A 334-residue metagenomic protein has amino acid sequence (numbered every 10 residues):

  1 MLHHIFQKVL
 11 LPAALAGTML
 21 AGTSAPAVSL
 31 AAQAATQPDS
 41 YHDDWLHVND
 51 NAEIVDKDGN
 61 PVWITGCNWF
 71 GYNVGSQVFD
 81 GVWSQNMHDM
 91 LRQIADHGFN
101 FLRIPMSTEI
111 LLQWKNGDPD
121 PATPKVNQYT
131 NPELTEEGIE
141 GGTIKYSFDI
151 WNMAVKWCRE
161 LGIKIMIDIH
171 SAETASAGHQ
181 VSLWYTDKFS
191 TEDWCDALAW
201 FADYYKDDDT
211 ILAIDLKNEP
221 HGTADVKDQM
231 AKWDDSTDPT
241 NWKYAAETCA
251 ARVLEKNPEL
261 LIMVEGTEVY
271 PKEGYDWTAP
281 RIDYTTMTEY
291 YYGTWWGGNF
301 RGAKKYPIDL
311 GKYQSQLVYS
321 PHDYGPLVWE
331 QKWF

Functional and structural regions predicted by a protein language model:
M1-A13: Bacterial N-terminal signal peptides that target proteins for export
P12-G22: Bacterial N-terminal signal peptides
L20-A35: Sec-dependent signal peptide cleavage junction
A32-R103, W114-L134, G141: N-terminal carbohydrate-binding accessory modules
V62-W69, N100-M106, I110, K164-S171 (+3 more regions): Structural recognition of the beta-strand scaffold that forms the well-ordered cores of secreted hydrolase catalytic
N73-D80, N127-F148, Q180-T191, E219-P220 (+1 more regions): The substrate-binding groove and active-site-proximal loops of carbohydrate-active enzymes, especially glycoside
W83, C195-L212, K217-F334: Extracellular glycoside hydrolase catalytic/binding regions
M106-W114, W151, V155, E160 (+1 more regions): Aromatic-lined carbohydrate-binding surfaces of glycoside hydrolases
